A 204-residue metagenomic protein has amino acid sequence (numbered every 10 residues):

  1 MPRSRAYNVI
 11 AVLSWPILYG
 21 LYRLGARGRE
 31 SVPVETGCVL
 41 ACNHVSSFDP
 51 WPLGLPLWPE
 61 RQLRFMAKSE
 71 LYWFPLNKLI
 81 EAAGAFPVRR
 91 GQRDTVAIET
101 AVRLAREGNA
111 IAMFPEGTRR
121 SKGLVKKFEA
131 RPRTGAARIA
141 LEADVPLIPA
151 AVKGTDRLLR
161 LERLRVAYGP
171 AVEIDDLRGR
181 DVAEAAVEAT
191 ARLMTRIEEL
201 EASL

Functional and structural regions predicted by a protein language model:
M1-G25: N-terminal membrane-anchoring alpha-helices
P2-A6, V96-L204: Non-catalytic C-terminal accessory region of glycerolipid acyltransferases and related lyso-lipid remodeling enzymes
I10, Y19, P33-Q92: Catalytic core of membrane glycerolipid acyltransferases/transacylases, capturing the structured, soluble-facing
Y19-R27, T95, A150: Short gly/ser/thr-rich secondary-structure transition/capping motifs
G25-E35: Membrane-interface helix-loop junction between the first two transmembrane segments
G28, A67-K68, G84, F114-E116 (+1 more regions): A secondary-structure boundary/capping signal
E30, S69, R89, A151 (+1 more regions): Residues at the C-termini of beta-strands that transition into short coil/loop
